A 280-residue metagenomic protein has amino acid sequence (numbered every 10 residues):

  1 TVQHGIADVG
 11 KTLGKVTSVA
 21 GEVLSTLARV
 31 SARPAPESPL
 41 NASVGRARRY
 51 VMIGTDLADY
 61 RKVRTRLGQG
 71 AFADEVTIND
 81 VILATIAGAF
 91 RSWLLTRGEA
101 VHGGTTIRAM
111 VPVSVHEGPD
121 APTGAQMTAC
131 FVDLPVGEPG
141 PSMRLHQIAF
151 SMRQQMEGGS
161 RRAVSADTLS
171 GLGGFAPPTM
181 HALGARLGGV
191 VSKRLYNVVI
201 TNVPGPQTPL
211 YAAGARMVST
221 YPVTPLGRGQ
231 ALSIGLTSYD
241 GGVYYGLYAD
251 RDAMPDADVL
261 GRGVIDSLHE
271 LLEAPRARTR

Functional and structural regions predicted by a protein language model:
T1-Q230, I234-I265, H269-R280: Soluble acyl-CoA-dependent acyltransferase catalytic core bearing the H(X)4D motif
